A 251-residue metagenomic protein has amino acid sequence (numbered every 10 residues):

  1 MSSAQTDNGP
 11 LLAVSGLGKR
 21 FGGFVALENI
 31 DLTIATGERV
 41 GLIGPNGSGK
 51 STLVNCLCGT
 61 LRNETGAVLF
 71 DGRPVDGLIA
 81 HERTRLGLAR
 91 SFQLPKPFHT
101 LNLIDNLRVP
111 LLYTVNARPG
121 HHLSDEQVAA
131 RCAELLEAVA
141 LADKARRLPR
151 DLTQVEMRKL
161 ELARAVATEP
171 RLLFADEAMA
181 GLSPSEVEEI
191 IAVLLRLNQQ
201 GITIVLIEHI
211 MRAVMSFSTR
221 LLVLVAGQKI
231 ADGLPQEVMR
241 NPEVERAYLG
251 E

Functional and structural regions predicted by a protein language model:
I43-P45: The feature captures the beta-strand-to-loop junction immediately N-terminal to the Walker
C58: Helix-to-loop junction immediately C-terminal to a conserved catalytic motif
G66-V75, L86, G120: Conserved ABC transporter NBD signature motif
D76-G77, L135-E156: Conserved ABC nucleotide-binding domain
E169: Conserved catalytic motifs of ABC-family nucleotide-binding domains
L173-E177: Catalytic Walker B motif of ABC-type/P-loop ATPase nucleotide-binding domains
